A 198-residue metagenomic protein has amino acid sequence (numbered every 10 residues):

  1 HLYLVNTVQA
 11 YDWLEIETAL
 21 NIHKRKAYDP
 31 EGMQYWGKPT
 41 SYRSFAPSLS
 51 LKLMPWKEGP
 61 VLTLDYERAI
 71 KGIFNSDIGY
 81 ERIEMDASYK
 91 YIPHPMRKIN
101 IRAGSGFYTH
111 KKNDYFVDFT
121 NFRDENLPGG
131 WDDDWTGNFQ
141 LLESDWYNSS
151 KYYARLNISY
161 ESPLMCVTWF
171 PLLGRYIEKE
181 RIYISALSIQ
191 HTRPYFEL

Functional and structural regions predicted by a protein language model:
H1-P95, R181-Y183: Transmembrane beta-strand segments of outer-membrane beta-barrel domains in Gram-negative and organellar OMPs
L2, M33-T40, G104-H110, N148-A154 (+1 more regions): Short charge-dense sequence patches
N6-Q9, P39-S41, D145-S150, L173-R175: A general structural signal for short secondary-structure junctions and capping/turn motifs
T7-E15, S41-K52, D114-R123, S159-M165 (+1 more regions): Phosphate-binding glycine-rich loops and adjacent basic patches that engage nucleotide phosphates, nucleic-acid
N21, G32-M33, S76-I83, I99-A103 (+2 more regions): Composition- and surface-driven signal marking solvent-exposed, interaction-prone regions in large proteins
L51, W56-W169: C-terminal outer-membrane beta-barrel translocator/porin domains of Gram-negative envelope proteins and their
M96-K98, S159, P163-L164, P171 (+1 more regions): Outer-membrane beta-barrel transmembrane domain signature
